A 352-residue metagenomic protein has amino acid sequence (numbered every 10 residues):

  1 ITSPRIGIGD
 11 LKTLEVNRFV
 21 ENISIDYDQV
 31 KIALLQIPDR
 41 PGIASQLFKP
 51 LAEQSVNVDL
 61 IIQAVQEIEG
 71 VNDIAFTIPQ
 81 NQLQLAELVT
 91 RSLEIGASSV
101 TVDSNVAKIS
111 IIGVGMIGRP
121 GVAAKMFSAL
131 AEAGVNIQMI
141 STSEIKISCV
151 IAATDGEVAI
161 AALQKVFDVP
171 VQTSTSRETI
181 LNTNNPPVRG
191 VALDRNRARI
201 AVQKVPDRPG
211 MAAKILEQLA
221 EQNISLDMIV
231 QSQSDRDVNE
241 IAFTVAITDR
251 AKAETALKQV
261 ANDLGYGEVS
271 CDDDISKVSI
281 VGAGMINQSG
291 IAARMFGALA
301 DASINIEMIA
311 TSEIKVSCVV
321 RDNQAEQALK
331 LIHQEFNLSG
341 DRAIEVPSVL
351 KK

Functional and structural regions predicted by a protein language model:
I1-K352: A conserved regulatory-domain signal marking ACT and ACT-like small-molecule sensing domains and adjacent regulatory
